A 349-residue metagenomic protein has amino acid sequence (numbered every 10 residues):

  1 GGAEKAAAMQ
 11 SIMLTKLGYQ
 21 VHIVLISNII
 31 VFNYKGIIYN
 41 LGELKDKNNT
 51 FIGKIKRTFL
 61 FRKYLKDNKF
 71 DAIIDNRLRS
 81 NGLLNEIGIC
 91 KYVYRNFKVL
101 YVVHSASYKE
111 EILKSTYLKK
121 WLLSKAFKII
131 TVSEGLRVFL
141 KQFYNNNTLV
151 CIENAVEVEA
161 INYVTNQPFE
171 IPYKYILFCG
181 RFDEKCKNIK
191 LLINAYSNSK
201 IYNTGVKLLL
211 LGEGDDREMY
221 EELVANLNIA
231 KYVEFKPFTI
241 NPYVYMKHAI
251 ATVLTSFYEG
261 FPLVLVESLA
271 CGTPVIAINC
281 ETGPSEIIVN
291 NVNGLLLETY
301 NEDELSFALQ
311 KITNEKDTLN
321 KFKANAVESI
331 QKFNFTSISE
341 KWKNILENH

Functional and structural regions predicted by a protein language model:
G1, K5, M9-I55, K141-F143 (+1 more regions): N-terminal strand-loop element at the rim of the active site of nucleotide-sugar-dependent glycosyltransferases
E4-M9, D183-N198, L208, D215-E221 (+1 more regions): A conserved mid-protein helix/loop that constitutes part of the nucleotide-sugar donor-binding site
D75-N85, V103: Short His-centered aromatic/hydrophobic patch
P168-K187, I193-Y196, K323: Conserved donor-binding/catalytic core segment of Leloir-type glycosyltransferases
D216-M219, A230-T239, Y245, L295-L296: Active-site donor-binding acidic/aromatic loop of nucleotide-activated sugar and phosphosugar transferases involved
F257: Aromatic "clamp/platform" in nucleotide-sugar-dependent glycosyltransferases that forms part of the donor/acceptor
P274-I278: Short hydrophobic beta-strand element within catalytic cores of glycosyltransferases and related nucleotide-activated
N279, V289-N291, L295-E302, K311-K316 (+1 more regions): Conserved acidic donor-binding segment of nucleotide-sugar-dependent glycosyltransferases
